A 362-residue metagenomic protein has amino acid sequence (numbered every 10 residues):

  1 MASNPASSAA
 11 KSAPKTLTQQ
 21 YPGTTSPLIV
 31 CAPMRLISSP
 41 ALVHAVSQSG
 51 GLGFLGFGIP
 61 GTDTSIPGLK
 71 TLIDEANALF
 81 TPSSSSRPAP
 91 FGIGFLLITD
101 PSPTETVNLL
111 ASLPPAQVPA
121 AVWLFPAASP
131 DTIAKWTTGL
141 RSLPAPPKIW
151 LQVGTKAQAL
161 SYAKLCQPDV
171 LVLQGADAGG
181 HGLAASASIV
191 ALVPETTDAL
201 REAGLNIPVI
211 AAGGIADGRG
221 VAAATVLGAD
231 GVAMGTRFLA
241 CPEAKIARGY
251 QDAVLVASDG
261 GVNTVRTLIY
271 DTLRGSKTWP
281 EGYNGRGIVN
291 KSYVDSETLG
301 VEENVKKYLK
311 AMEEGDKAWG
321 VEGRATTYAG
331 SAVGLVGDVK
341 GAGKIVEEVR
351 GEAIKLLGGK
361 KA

Functional and structural regions predicted by a protein language model:
A2-A203: Active-site entrance/lid segments in N-terminal catalytic domains of soluble metabolic enzymes
A176-D177, G213-I215: Acidic, glycine-rich active-site loops and adjacent beta-strand->loop/helix elements that engage anionic groups
L183-V193, T197-I210, A216-A362: Conserved active-site-proximal phosphate/metal-binding subdomains
